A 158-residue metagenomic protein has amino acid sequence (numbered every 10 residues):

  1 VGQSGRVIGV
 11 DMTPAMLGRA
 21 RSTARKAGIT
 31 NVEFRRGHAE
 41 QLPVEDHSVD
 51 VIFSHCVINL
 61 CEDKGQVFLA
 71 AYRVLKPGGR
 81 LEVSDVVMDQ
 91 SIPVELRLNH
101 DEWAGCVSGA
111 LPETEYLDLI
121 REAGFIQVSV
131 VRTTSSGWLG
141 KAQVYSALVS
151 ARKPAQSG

Functional and structural regions predicted by a protein language model:
G2, L60-E62, L75-P77: Helix-to-beta-strand junctions that scaffold the AdoMet/dcAdoMet cofactor pocket in Class I SAM-dependent enzymes
G2-L42: Class I SAM-dependent methyltransferase SAM/SAH-binding core
E40-V51: A short acidic, Gly/Pro-enriched loop at the edge of an enzyme's catalytic core that lines a small-molecule cofactor
D50-D63: A short SAM/SAH-binding and catalytic strip from SAM-dependent methyltransferases
G65-R80: A short glycine-rich, Lys/Arg-flanked "PGG" loop and its adjoining helix->strand segment in the class I
M88-V107: Short, glycine-/aromatic-enriched active-site segment of Class I SAM-dependent methyltransferases
S108-G124: Short alpha-helix
A123-I126, R132-G158: Core SAM-dependent methyltransferase catalytic element
